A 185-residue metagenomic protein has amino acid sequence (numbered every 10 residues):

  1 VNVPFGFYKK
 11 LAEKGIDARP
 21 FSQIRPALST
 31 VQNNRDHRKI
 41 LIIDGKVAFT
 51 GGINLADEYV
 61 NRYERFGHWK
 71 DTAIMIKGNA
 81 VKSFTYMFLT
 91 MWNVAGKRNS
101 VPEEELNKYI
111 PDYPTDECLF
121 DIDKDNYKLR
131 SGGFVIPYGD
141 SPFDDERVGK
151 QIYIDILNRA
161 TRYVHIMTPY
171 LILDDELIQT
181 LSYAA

Functional and structural regions predicted by a protein language model:
V1-A185: Charged, low-complexity intrinsically disordered terminal segments
